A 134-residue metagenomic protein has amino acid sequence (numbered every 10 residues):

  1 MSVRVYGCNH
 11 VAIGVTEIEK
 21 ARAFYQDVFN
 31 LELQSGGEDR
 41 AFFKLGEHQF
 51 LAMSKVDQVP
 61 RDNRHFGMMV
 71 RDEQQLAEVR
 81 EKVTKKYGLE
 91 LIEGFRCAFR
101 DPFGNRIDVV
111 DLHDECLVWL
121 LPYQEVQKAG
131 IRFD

Functional and structural regions predicted by a protein language model:
M1-E19, N63-F66, W119-D134: N-terminal beta-strand motif that seeds the catalytic metal site of vicinal oxygen chelate
S2, Y25, D57, A98-D101: A general structural signal for stabilizing positions within well-ordered secondary structure
S2-Y6, A12-F50: Core segments of cupin and vicinal oxygen chelate
N9, D39, R64, E93-F95: Residue-level marker for the onset of beta-strands and adjacent loop->beta junctions in well-ordered domains
I18, G67-R106, D111-L117: Vicinal oxygen chelate
Y25, R80, L120-L121: Short, flexible helix/strand-to-coil boundary loops that buttress conserved ligand/catalytic motifs in alpha/beta
E32-R64, R106-H113: Conserved short beta-strand elements that form part of the metal-binding/catalytic scaffold of enzyme active sites
Q49-F50, V83, V126-K128: Short low-complexity, flexible loop/linker segments enriched in glycine and/or proline with clustered acidic
